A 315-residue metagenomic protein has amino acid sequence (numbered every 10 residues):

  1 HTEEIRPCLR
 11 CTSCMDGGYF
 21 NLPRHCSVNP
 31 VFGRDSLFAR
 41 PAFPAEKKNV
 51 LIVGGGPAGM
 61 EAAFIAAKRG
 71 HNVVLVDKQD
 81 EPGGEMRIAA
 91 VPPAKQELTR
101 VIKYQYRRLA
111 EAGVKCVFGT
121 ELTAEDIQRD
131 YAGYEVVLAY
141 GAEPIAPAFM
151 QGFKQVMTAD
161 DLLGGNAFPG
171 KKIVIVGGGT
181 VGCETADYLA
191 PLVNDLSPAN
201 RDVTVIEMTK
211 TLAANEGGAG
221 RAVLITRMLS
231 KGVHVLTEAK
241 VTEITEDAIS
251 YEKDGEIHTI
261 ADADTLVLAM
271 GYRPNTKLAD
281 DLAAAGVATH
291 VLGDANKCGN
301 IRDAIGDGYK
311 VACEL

Functional and structural regions predicted by a protein language model:
H1-V53, P57, I65-K68, N72-V73 (+1 more regions): Flavin-dependent oxidoreductase catalytic cores
L9-P30, K210, K231, G299-R302 (+1 more regions): Flexible, Lys/Arg-rich cytosolic regulatory linkers and terminal tails that connect or flank
V28-F32, S36-A39, P82-G84, I88 (+3 more regions): Membrane-interfacial segments at transmembrane helix termini in multi-pass membrane proteins
P44-K78, V117-R129, A139-F149, Q155 (+2 more regions): Rossmann-like dinucleotide/flavin-binding elements
L75-A112, A186-A239: Rossmann-like dinucleotide-binding cores of NAD(P)H-dependent redox enzymes
I88-P92, Q96, Y131-E135, G152 (+3 more regions): Short low-complexity, flexible loop/linker segments enriched in glycine and/or proline with clustered acidic
K103-I145, V235, T242-Y251: Feature captures the FAD/FMN-dependent oxidoreductase FAD-binding
